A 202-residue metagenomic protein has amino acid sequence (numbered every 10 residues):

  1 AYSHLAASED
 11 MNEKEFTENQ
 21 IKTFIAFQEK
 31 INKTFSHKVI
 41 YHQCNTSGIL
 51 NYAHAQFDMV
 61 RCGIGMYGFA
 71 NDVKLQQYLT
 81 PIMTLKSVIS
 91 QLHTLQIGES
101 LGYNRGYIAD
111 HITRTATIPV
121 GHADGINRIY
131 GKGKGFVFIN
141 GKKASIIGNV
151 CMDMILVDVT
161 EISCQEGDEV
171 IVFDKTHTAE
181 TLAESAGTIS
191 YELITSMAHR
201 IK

Functional and structural regions predicted by a protein language model:
Y2-V88, L95-Q96: Active-site loop/helix belt of alpha/beta enzymes
D72-Q77, S90, P119-G121, N140: Short secondary-structure boundary micro-motifs
S87-I89, A144-S145: Small-residue-enriched segments and motifs
T94-K202: C-terminal accessory subdomain/extension
